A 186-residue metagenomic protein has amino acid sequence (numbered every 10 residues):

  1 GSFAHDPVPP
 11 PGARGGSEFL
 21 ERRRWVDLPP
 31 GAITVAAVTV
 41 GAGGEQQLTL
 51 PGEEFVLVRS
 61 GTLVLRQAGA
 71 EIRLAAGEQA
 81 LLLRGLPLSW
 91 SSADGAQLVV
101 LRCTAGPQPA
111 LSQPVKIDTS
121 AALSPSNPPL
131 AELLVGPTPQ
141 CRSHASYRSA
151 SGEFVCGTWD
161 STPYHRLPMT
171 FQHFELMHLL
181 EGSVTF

Functional and structural regions predicted by a protein language model:
G1-T34, E45, G95, R102-E153 (+1 more regions): A short, N-terminal "cap"/entry segment at the start of jelly-roll beta-barrel domains of the cupin/DSBH fold
V38, L48, V56, I72-R73 (+2 more regions): Residue "hotspots" at secondary-structure boundaries inside conserved domains
G41-Q47, Y164: Regulatory nucleotide-sensing modules
E45-Q46, V64, L88: Extracellular beta-strand scaffolds
L50-A68, Y164, Q172-F186: Glycine- and acidic-residue-biased ligand/ion/polar-headgroup-sensing regions
A68-P87: Short acidic-glycine-tyrosine-enriched beta hairpin
W90-S92: Asparagine-centered strand-capping/turn motif at beta-strand->loop junctions
Y147-L176: Intrinsically disordered, low-complexity segments enriched in Gly and acidic/Ser/Thr residues that form flexible
